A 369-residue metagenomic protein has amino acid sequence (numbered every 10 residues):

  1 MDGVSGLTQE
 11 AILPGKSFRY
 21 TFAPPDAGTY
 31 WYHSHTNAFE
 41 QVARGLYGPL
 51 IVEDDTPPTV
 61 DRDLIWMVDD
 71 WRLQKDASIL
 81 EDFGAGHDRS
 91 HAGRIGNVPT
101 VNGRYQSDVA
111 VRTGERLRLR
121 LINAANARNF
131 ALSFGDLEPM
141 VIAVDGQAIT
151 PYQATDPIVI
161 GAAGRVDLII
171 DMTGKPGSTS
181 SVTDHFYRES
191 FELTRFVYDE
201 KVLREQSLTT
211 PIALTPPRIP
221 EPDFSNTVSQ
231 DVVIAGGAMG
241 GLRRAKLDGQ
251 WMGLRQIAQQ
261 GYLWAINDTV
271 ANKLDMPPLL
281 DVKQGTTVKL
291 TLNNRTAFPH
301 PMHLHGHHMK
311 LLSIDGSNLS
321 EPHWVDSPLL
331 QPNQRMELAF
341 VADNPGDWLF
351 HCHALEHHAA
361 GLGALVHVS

Functional and structural regions predicted by a protein language model:
M1-E53, P57, R128-I158, S178-S190 (+4 more regions): Histidine- and aromatic-enriched segments that form or immediately flank copper-ligand environments
D2, E10-P14, E81-N226, I314-D326: Histidine- and aromatic-rich segments of cupredoxin/plastocyanin-like copper-binding domains
G45-K75, L193-F224, P328, A360-S369: Extracytoplasmic/periplasmic copper-protein system
R62-N126, G237-N267: Acidic-aromatic/histidine active-site loop/patch
K75-D76, S90-H91, G346-L349, H358-A360: Short active-site-adjacent structural elements
N102, N123, N293-N294, N344: Asparagine-centered polar/low-complexity signal
L168-G174, R335-N344: Short, surface-exposed tryptophan/glycine-enriched loops that mediate extracellular molecular recognition
V232-I234: Aromatic/basic-lined ligand-recognition segments that form π-stacking hydrophobic pockets flanked by Lys/Arg to engage
